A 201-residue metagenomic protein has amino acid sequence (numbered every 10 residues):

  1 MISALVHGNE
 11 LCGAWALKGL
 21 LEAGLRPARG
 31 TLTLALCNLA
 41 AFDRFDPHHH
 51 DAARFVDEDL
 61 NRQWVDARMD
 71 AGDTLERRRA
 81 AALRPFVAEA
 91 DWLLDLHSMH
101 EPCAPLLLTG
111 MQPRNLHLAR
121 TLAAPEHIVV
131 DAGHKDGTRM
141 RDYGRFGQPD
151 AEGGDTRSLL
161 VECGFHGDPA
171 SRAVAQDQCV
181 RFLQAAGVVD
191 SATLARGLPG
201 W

Functional and structural regions predicted by a protein language model:
M1-W201: Structured catalytic-domain cores with a bias toward divalent-metal coordination
